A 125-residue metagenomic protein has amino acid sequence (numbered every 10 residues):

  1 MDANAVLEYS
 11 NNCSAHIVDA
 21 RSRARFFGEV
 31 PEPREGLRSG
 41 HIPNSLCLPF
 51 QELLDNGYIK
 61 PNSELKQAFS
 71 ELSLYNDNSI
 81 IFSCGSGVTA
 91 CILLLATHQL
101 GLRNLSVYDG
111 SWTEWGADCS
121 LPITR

Functional and structural regions predicted by a protein language model:
M1-H16, A20-R125: Rhodanese-like catalytic fold shared by cysteine-dependent sulfurtransferases and DSP/PTP-type phosphatases
